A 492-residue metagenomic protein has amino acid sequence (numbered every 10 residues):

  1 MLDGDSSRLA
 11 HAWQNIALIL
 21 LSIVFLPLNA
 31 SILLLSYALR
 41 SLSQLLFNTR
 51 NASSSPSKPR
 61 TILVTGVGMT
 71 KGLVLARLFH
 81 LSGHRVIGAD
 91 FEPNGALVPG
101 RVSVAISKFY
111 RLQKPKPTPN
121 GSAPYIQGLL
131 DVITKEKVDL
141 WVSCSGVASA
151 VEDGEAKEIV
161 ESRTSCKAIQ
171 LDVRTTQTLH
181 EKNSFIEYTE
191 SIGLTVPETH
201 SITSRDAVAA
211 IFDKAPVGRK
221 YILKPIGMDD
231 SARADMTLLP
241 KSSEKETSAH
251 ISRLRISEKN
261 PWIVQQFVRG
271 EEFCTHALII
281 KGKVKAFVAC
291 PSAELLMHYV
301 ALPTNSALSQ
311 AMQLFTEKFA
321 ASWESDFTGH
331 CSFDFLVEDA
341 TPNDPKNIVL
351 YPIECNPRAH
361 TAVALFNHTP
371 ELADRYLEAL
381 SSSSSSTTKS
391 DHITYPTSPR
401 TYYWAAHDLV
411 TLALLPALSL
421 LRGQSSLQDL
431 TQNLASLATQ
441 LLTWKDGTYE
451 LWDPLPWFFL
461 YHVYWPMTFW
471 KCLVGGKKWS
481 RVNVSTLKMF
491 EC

Functional and structural regions predicted by a protein language model:
M1-Q170: ATP-binding N-terminal substructure of ATP-dependent carboxylate-amine bond-forming enzymes
L33, P342, D374-C492: Peripheral (often C-terminal) accessory segments that flank ATP-dependent C-N-forming ligase machineries
V173-W262, R269, I279-K283, N305-L314: Active-site nucleotide/adenylate-binding loops and adjacent lid/helix of ATP-dependent enzymes
S231, A293-T304, N356-P370: Glycine-rich phosphate/pyrophosphate-binding beta-alpha loops
R253, S257-E258, M297-I348, W404: A long amphipathic alpha-helix within ATP-dependent nucleotide-binding catalytic cores
F267-E271, K281, E324-G329: A short catalytic or substrate-binding loop motif that flags glycine-/basic-rich loops and adjacent residues that bind
A277, A286-V288, P345-R358: A short beta-strand motif that forms the metal-chelation/ATP-contact edge of phosphoryl-transfer active sites
I279-V284, E338-P342: Short acidic-glycine loop/turn motifs at beta-strand connectors
